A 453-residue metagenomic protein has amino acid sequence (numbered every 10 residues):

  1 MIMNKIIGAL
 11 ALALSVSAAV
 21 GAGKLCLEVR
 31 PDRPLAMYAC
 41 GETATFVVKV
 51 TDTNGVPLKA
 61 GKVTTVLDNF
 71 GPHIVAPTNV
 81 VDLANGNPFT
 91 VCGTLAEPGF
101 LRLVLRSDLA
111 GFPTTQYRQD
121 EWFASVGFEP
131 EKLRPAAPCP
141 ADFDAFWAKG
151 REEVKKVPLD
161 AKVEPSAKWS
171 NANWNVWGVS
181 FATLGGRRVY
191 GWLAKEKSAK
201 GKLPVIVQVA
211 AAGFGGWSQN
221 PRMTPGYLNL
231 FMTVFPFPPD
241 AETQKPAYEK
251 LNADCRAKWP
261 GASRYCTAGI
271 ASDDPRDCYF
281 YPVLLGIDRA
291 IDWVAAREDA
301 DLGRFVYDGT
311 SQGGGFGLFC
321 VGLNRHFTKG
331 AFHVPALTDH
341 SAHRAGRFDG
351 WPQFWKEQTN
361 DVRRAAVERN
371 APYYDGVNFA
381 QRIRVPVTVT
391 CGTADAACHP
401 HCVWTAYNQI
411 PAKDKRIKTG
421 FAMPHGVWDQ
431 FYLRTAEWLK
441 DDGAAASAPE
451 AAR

Functional and structural regions predicted by a protein language model:
D32-A36, V154-A199: N-terminal cap/lid segment of alpha/beta-hydrolase-fold proteins
G191-L193, G201-A212: Short beta-strand element of the alpha/beta-hydrolase
G215-L285, A342-W351: Cap/lid segment of the alpha/beta-hydrolase catalytic domain
A241-P246, G314-R363, T419, V427-Q430: Hydrolase active-site cap/lid region
Y265-S311: Gly/Ser-rich "nucleophile elbow"/oxyanion-hole loop immediately N-terminal to the catalytic nucleophile in hydrolases
I383, V389-C391: Short beta-strand/loop motif that positions the catalytic acidic residue of the alpha/beta-hydrolase fold
T393-C398, H425: Acidic catalytic loop of the alpha/beta-hydrolase fold
W404-R453: C-terminal catalytic histidine-bearing segment of alpha/beta-hydrolase fold enzymes
